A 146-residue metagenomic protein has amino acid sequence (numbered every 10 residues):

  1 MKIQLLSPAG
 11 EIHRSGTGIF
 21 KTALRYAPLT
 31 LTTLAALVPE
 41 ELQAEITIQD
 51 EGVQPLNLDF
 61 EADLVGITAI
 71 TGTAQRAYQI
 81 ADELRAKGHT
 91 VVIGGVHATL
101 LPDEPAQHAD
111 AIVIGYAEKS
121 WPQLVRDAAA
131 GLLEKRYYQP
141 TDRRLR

Functional and structural regions predicted by a protein language model:
M1-R25: Short glycine-rich His-centered loop
T30, L34-L145: Glycine-rich beta-alpha loop elements in corrinoid/cobalamin-binding modules across cobalamin-dependent enzymes
